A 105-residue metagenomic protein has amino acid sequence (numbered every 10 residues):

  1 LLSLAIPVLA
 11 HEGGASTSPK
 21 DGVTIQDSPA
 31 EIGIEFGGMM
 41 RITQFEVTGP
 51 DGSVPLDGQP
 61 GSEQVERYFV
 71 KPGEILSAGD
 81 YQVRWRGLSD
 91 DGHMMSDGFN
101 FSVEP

Functional and structural regions predicted by a protein language model:
A5-P7: N-terminal signal peptide c-region/cleavage motif recognized by signal peptidases
L9-S18: Cleaved targeting-peptide boundary
G14, T24-D27, G33-P105: Acidic, low-complexity Ser/Thr/Gly/Pro-rich repeat segments typical of extracellular/periplasmic and surface-exposed
